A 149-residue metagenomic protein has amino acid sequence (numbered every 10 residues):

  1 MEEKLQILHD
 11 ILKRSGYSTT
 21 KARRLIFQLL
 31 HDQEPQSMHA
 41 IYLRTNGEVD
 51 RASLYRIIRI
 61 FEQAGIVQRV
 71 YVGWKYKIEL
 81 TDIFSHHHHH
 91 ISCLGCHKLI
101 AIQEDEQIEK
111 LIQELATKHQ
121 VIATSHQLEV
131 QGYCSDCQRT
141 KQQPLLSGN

Functional and structural regions predicted by a protein language model:
E2-F27: Short alpha-helical segments that sit at the start of domains
K21, Q33-S37: Short capping segments at the starts of secondary-structure elements
Q28-D32, N46: Short, locally clustered residues in the helix-turn-helix/winged-helix DNA-binding domain
Q36-T45: Short acidic, hydrophobic short linear motifs in intrinsically disordered regions
L54-G65: Basic amphipathic alpha-helical segments that dock to polyanions
A64-N149: Non-DNA-binding regulatory cores of transcription-related proteins, predominantly C-terminal effector-binding
